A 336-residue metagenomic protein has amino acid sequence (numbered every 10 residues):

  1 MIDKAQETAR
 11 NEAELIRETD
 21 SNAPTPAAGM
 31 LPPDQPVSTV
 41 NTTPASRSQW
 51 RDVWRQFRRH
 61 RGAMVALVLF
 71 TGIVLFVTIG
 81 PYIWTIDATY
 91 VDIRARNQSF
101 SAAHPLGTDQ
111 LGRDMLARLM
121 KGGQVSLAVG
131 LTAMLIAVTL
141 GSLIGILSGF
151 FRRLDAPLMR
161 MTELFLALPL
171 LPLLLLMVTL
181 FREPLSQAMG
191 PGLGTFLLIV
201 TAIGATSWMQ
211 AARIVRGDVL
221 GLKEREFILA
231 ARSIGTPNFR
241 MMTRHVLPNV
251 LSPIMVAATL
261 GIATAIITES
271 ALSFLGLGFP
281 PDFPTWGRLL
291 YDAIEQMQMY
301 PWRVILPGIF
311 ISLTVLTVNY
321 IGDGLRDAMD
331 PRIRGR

Functional and structural regions predicted by a protein language model:
M1-S142, I146, F151-R153, L171 (+6 more regions): Gly/Trp-centered helix-boundary motif
Q35-P36, V125-V129, I144, D155 (+7 more regions): Short alpha-helical transmembrane interface motifs in multi-pass membrane proteins
G80-A88, G149-R153, M177-S186, T206 (+4 more regions): Short helix-capping/hinge motifs at transmembrane helix termini and TM-loop junctions
P105, D109, M115, I136-T139 (+4 more regions): Generic hydrophobic transmembrane alpha-helix motif, especially the helices
M115-G122, L147, M161, V215 (+7 more regions): Short hydrophobic alpha-helical segments within the ABC transporter permease transmembrane module
Q124, F165, P169, T206-M209 (+7 more regions): Residue-level hotspots within pore-lining transmembrane alpha-helices of multi-pass secondary transporters
P172-L175, L180, V200, I254-R288: Non-cytoplasmic
T179-L198, G261, F279-P281, T285-L313: Transmembrane alpha-helical segments in multi-pass inner-membrane proteins
